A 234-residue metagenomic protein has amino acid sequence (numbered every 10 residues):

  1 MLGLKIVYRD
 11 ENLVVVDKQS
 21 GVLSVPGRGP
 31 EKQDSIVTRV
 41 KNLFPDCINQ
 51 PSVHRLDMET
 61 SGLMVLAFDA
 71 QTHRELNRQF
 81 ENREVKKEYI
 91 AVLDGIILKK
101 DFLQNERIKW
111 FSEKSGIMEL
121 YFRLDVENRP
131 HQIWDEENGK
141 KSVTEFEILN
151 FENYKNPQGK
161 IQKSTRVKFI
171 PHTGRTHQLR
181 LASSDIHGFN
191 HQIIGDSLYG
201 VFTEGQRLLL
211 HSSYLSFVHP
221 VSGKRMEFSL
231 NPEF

Functional and structural regions predicted by a protein language model:
M1-F234: RNA pseudouridine synthases
